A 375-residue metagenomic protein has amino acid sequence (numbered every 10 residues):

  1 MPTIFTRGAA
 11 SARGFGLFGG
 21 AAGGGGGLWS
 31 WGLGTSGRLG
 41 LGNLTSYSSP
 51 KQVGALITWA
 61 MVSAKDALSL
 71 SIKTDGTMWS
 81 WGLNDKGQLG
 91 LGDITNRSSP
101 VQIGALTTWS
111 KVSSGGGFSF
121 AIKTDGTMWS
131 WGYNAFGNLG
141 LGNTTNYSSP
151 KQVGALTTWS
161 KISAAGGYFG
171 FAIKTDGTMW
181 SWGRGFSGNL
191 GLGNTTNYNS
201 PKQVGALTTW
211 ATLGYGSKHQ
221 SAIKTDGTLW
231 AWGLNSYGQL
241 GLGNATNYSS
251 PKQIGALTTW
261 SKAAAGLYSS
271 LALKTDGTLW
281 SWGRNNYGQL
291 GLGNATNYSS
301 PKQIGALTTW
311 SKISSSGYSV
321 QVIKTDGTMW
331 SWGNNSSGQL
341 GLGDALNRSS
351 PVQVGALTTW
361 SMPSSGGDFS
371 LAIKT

Functional and structural regions predicted by a protein language model:
M1-W31, K374-T375: Enriched but not universal
G26, A67, G76, G117 (+10 more regions): Short coil/turn segments that connect the beta-strands within blades of beta-propeller domains
W29-S48, G82-S98, F118, W131-S148 (+4 more regions): Short glycine/serine- and acidic-residue-enriched loop/turn motifs that recur at repeat junctions
S30, L68-S71, S80, F118-A121 (+10 more regions): Conserved core positions of repeat-based scaffolds
M61, D75, T108-K111, D125-T127 (+9 more regions): Tandem repeat domain/solenoid detector
N347, P363-T375: Blade-level signature of beta-propeller repeat domains, shared across WD40, Kelch, NHL, RCC1 and BNR/Asp-box propellers
